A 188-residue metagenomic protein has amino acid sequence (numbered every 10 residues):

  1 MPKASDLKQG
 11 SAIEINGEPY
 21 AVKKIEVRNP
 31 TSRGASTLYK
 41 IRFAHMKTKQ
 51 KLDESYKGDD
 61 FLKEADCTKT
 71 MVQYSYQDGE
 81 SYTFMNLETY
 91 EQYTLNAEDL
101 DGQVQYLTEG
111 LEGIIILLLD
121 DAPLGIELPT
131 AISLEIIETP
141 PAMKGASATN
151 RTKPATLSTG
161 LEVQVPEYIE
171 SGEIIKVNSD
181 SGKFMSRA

Functional and structural regions predicted by a protein language model:
P2-S158, E162-A188: Acidic-enriched and Gly/Ser
